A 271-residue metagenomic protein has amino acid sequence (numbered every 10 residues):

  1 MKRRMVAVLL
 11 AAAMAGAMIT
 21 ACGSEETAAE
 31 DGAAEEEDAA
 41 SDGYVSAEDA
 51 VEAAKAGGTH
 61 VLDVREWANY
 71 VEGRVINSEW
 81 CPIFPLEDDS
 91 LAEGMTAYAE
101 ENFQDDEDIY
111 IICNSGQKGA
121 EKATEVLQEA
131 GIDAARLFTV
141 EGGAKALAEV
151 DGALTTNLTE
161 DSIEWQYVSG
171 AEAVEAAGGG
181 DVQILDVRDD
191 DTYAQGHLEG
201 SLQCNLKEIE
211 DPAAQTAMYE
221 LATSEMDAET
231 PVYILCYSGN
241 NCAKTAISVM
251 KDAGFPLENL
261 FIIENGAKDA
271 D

Functional and structural regions predicted by a protein language model:
M1-L10: Positively charged n-region of N-terminal signal peptides that target proteins for export
R4, C22-V45, V51-A56, W67-Y110 (+2 more regions): Rhodanese-like catalytic fold shared by cysteine-dependent sulfurtransferases and DSP/PTP-type phosphatases
A12-G16: Alpha-helical transmembrane segments
A17-A21: C-terminal motif of bacterial Sec signal peptides marking the signal peptidase cleavage site
V61-D63, I184-D186: Structural scaffold elements adjacent to functional motifs in cytosolic proteins
